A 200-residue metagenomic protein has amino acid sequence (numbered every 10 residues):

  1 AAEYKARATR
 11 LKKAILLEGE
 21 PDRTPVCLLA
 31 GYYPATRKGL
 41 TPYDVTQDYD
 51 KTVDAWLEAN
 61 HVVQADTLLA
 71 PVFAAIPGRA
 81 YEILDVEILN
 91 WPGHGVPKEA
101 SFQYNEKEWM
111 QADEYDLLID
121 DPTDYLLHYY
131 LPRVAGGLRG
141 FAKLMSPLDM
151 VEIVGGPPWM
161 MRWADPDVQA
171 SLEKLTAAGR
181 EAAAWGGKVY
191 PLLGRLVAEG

Functional and structural regions predicted by a protein language model:
A1-G200: Catalytic cores of TIM-barrel enzymes
